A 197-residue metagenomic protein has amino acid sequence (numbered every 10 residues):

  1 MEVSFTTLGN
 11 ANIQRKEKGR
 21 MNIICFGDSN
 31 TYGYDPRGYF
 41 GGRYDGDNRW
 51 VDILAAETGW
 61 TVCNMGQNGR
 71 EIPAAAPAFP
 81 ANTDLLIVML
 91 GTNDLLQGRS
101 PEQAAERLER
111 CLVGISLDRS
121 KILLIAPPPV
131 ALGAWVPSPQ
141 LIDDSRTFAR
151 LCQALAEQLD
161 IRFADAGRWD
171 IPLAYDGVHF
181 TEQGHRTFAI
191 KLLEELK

Functional and structural regions predicted by a protein language model:
S4, R70, L124-I125: Compositionally biased, intrinsically disordered/low-complexity regions enriched for serine, proline and threonine
F5, I13-N68, A76-N82, R186: Serine-esterase "nucleophile elbow" of acetyl-processing enzymes
A11-I13, M65, L95, R119: Short linear motifs in intrinsically disordered/low-complexity regions
T31, F40-G41, G69, N93-L96 (+1 more regions): Short histidine/acidic/glycine/proline-rich micro-motifs that form metal- and phosphate-coordinating active-site loops
E57, A76-K197: Alpha-helical cap/lid subdomain in secreted, periplasmic, or secretory-pathway luminal O-acyl-processing enzymes
N64-I72, F163-R168: Acidic carboxylate-rich catalytic motifs and surrounding loops in phosphoryl-/glycosyl-chemistry enzymes
